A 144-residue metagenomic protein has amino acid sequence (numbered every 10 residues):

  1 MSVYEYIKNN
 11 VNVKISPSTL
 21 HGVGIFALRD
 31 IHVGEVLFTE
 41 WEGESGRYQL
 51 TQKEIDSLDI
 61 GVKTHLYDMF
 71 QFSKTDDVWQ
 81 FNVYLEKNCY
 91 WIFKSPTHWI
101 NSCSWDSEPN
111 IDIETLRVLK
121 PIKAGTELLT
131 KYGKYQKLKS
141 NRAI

Functional and structural regions predicted by a protein language model:
M1-I144: Conserved catalytic SET/PR domain of SAM-dependent protein methyltransferases, capturing the structural core that binds
